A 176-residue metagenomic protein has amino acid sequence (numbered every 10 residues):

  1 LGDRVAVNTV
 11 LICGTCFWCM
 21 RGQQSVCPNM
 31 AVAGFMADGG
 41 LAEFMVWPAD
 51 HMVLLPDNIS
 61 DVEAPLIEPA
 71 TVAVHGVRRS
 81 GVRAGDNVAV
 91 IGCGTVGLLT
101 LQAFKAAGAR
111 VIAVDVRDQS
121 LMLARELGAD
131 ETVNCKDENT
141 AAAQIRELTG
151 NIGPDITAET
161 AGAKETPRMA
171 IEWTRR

Functional and structural regions predicted by a protein language model:
G2-R4, G85: Loop/turn positions that initiate beta-strands
A6-V10: Glycine-rich phosphate/pyrophosphate-binding beta-alpha loops
L11-I91, L121, C135: NAD(P)H dinucleotide-binding glycine-rich loop of Rossmann-like/cofactor-binding domains, especially the beta1-alpha1
V90-C93, K105-M169: Adenosine-nucleotide cofactor-binding segment
G97-L98: N-terminal Rossmann-fold NAD(P) dinucleotide-binding loop
T174-R176: Helix-to-beta-strand junctions that scaffold the AdoMet/dcAdoMet cofactor pocket in Class I SAM-dependent enzymes
